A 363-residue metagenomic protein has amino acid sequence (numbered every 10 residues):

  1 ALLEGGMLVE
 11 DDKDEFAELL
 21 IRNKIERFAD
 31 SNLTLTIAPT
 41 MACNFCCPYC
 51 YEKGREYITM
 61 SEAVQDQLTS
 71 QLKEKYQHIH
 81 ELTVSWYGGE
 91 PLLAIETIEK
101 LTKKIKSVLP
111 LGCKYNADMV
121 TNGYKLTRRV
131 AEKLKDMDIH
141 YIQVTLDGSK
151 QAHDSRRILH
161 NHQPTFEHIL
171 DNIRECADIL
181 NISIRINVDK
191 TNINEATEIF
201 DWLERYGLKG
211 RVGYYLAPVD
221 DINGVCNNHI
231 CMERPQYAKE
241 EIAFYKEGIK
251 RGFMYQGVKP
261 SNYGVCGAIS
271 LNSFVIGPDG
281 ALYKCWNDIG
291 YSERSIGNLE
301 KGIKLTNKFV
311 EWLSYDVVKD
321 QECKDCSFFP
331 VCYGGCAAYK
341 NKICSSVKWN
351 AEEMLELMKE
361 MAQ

Functional and structural regions predicted by a protein language model:
L3-D14: A short, conserved structural fragment
L19-K133, M137-H140: Conserved alpha-helical substructure of the radical SAM core
T36-A38, S85-Y87, D118-N122, Q143-D147 (+3 more regions): A cross-family glycoside hydrolase active-site/sugar-binding cleft signature
C43, C47-C50, C266, G280 (+5 more regions): Short cysteine clusters
A131-K150, R211-D220: Non-cysteine beta-strand/loop elements that form the S-adenosyl-L-methionine
Q151, S155-L271, P278-D279: Radical SAM enzyme [4Fe-4S]-AdoMet core and its adjacent flexible, acidic and glycine-rich loops/tails across
I289-Q363: Flexible mid-to-C-terminal extensions adjoining Fe-S/redox cofactors in radical SAM and related proteins
